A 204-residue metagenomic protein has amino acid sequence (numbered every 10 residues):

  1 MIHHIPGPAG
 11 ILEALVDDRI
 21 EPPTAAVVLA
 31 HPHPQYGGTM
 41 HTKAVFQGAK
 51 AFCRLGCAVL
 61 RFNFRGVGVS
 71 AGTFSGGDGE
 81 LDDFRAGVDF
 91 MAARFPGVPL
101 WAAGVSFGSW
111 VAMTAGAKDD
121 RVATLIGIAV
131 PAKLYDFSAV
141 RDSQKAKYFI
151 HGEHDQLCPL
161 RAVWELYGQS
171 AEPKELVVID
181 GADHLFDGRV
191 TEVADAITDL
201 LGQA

Functional and structural regions predicted by a protein language model:
I11-G97: Serine-hydrolase catalytic machinery in alpha/beta-hydrolase-like enzymes
G72, A182-A194: Catalytic histidine-centered segment of alpha/beta-hydrolase-like enzymes
D82-K145: Primarily recognizes the serine-hydrolase "nucleophile elbow" in alpha/beta-hydrolase and SGNH/GDSL folds
S143-Q144, Y148-H151, D155: Short beta-strand/loop motif that positions the catalytic acidic residue of the alpha/beta-hydrolase fold
E153-C158, H184-L185: Acidic catalytic loop of the alpha/beta-hydrolase fold
P159-Y167: Short alpha-helix in the alpha/beta-hydrolase fold that links the catalytic acid
Q169-L185: Catalytic histidine neighborhood in serine/cysteine hydrolases with alpha/beta-hydrolase-type architecture
V190-A204: Catalytic active-site module of serine/aspartate enzymes centered on a nucleophile-bearing elbow/loop
